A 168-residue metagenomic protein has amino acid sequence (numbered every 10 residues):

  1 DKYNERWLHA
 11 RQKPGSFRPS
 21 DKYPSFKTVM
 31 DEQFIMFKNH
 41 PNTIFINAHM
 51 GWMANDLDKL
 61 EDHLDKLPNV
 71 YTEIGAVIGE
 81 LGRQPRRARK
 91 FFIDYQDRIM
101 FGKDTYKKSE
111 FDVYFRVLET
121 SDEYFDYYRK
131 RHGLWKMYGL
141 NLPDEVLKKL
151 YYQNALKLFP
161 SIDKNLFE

Functional and structural regions predicted by a protein language model:
D1-D21: Short, flexible helix-coil linker/hinge segments at the edges of structured domains or between repeats
F17, D21, F26-I35, H40-E168: H/E-rich (His + Asp/Glu) clusters that bind or coordinate divalent metals
